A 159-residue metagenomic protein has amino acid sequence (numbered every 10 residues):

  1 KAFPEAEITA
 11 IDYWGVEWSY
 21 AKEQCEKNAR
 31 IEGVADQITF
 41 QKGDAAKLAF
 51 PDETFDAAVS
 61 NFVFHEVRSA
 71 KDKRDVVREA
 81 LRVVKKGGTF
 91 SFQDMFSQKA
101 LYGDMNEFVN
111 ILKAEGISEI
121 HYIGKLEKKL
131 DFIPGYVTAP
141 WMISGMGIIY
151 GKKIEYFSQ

Functional and structural regions predicted by a protein language model:
K1-A46: Class I SAM-dependent methyltransferase SAM/SAH-binding core
F3, V34, V67-R68, V84-K86: Helix-to-beta-strand junctions that scaffold the AdoMet/dcAdoMet cofactor pocket in Class I SAM-dependent enzymes
E7, G87-F90: Short glycine-centered segments of the SAM/dcSAM-binding site in methyltransferase folds
G43-A58: A short acidic, Gly/Pro-enriched loop at the edge of an enzyme's catalytic core that lines a small-molecule cofactor
D56-K71: A short SAM/SAH-binding and catalytic strip from SAM-dependent methyltransferases
K73-K86: A short glycine-rich, Lys/Arg-flanked "PGG" loop and its adjoining helix->strand segment in the class I
S91-I111: Conserved class I S-adenosyl-L-methionine
K113, K129-Q159: Core SAM-dependent methyltransferase catalytic element
